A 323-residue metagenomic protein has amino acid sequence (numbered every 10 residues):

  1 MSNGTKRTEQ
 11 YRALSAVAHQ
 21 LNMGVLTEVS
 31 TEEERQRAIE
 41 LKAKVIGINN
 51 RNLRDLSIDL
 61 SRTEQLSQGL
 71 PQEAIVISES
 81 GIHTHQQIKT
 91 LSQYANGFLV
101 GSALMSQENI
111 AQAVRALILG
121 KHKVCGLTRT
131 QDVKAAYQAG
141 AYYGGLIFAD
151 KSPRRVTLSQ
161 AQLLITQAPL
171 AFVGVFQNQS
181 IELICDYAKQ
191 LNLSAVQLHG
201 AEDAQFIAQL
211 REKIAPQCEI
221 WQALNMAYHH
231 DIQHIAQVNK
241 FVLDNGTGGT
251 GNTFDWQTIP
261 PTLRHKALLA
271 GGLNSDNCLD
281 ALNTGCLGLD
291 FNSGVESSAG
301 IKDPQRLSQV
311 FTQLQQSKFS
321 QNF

Functional and structural regions predicted by a protein language model:
M1-E9, G47-S57, Y94-V114, A141-P153 (+3 more regions): Glycine-rich phosphate-binding active-site loops on the catalytic face of alpha/beta enzymes
N3-A18, E34-R37, T63-L66, T130 (+3 more regions): N-terminal active-site wall of soluble small-molecule enzyme domains
R12-A16, Q20-L41, I48-K121, V133-A139 (+2 more regions): Extended, hydrophobic interaction surfaces within ordered domains
V25-T27, I46-I48, V76-S80, F98-V100 (+8 more regions): Hydrophobic faces of well-ordered beta-strands that scaffold small-molecule active sites in alpha/beta enzyme cores
S30-L41, S78-V100, T128-A139, Q179-S194 (+4 more regions): Catalytic cores of alpha/beta
E34, A38-S67, G145-S152, M226 (+3 more regions): Glycine/Thr-rich beta-alpha phosphate-binding loop at enzyme active sites
D59-L70, S92, L104-C125, L158-Q167 (+3 more regions): C-terminal helical cap(s) of enzyme catalytic domains, especially alpha/beta-barrels
S92, F98-A103, E108, I207-R211 (+2 more regions): Classical nucleotidyltransferase
